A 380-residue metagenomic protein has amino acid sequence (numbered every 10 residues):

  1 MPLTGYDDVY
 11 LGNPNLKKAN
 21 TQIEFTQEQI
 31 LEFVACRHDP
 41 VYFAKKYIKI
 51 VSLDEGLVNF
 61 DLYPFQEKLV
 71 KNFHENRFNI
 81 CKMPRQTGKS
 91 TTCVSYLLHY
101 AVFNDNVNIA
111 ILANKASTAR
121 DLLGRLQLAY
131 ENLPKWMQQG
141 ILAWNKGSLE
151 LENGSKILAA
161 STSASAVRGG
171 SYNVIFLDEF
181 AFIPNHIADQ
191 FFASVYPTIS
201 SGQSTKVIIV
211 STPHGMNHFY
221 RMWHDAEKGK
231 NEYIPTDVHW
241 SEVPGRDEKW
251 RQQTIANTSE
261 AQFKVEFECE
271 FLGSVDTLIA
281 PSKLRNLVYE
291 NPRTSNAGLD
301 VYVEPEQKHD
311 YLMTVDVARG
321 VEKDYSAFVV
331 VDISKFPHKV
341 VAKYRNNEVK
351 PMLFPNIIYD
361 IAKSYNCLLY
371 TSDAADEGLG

Functional and structural regions predicted by a protein language model:
M1-E75: Pre-P-loop entry segment of helicase/translocase ATPase cores
N76-S95: Walker A/P-loop
C93-N104: Walker A/P-loop NTP-binding motif
N108-L126: Conserved Walker A/P-loop ATP-binding site and its immediately adjacent core in helicase/helicase-like ATPase domains
Q127-S171: Inter-Walker segment of RecA-like/P-loop motor cores
L128-N132, Q138, F182-T258: ASCE P-loop NTPase helicase motor core
Q190, V243-V317: ATPase catalytic-site recognition across NTP-hydrolyzing enzymes
T371-D376: Conserved small/polar residues in nucleotide/adenosyl-binding loops
